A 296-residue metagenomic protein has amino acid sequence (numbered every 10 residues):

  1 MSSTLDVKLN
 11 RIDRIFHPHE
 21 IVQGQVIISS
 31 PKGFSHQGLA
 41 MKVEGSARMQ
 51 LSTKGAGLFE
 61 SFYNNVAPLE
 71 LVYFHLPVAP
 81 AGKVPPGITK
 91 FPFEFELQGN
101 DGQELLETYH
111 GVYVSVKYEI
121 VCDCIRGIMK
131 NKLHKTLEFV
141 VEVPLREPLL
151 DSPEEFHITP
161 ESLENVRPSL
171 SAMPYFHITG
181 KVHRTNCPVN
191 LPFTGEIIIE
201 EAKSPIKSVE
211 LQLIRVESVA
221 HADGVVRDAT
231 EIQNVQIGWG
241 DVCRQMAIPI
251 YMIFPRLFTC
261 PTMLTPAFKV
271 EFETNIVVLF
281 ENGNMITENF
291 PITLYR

Functional and structural regions predicted by a protein language model:
M1-R296: C-terminal beta-sandwich interaction modules and adjacent acidic, Ser/Thr/Pro/Gly-rich low-complexity tails used
